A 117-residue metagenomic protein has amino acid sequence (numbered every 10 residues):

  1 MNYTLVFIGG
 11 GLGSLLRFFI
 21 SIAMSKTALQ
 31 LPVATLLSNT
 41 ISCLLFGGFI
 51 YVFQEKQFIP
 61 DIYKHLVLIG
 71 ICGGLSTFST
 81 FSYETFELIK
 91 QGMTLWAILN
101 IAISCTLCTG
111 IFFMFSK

Functional and structural regions predicted by a protein language model:
M1-K117: Membrane-interface helix-loop junctions in multi-pass transporters/channels
